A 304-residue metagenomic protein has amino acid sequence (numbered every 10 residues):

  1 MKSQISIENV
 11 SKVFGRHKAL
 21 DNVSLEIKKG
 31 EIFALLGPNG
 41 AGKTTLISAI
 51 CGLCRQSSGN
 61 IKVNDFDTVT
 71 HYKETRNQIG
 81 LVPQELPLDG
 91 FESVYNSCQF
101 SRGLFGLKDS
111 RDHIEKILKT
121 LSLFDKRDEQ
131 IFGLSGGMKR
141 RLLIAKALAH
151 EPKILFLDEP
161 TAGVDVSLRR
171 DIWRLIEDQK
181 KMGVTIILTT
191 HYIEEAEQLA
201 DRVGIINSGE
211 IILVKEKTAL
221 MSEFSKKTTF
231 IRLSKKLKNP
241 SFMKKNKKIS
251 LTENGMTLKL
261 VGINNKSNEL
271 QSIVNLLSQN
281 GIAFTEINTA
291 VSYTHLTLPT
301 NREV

Functional and structural regions predicted by a protein language model:
G59-D67, E74-T75: Conserved ABC transporter NBD signature motif
Q99, G103-K126: Conserved ABC ATPase "signature" region
E151: Conserved catalytic motifs of ABC-family nucleotide-binding domains
L155-D158: Catalytic Walker B motif of ABC-type/P-loop ATPase nucleotide-binding domains
W173-V261: ABC transporter nucleotide-binding domain
T294-T300: Conserved small/polar residues in nucleotide/adenosyl-binding loops
